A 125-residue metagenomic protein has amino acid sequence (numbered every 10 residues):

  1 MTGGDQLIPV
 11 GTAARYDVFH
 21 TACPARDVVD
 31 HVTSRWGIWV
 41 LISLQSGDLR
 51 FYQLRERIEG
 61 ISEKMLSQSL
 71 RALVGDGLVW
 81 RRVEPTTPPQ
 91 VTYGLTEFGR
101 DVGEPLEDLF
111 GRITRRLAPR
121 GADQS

Functional and structural regions predicted by a protein language model:
M1-A14, H20: Long, low-complexity, charged/polar intrinsically disordered regions in eukaryotic proteins
F19-M65, T92, D123: N-terminal helix-turn-helix DNA-binding core of bacterial DNA-binding proteins
I38, D76, V102-R120: Alpha-helical linker/hinge and terminal dimerization helices associated with HTH transcriptional regulators
R50, L70, T114-L117: Short, basic amphipathic alpha-helical segments that act as recognition/interaction helices in nucleic-acid-binding
K64, R81-V83, P89: Catalytic cores of DNA base-excision repair glycosylases
L66, L70-L73: Basic amphipathic alpha-helical segments that dock to polyanions
V74-E84: A short, conserved structural fragment
P85-L106: Basic, amphipathic "hinge/linker" alpha-helix immediately C-terminal to the N-terminal HTH DNA-binding motif
